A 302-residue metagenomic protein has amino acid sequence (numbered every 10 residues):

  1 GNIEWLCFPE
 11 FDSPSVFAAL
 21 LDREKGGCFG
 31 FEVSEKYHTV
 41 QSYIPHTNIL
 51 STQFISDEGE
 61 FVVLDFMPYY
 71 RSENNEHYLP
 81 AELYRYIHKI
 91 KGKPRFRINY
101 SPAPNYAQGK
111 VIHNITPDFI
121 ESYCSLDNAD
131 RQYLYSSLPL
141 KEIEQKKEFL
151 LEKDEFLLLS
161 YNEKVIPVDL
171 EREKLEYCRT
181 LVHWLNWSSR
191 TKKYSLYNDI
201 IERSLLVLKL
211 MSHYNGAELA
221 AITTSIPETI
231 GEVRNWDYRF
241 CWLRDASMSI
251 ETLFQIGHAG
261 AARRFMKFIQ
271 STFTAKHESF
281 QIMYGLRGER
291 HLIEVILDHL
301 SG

Functional and structural regions predicted by a protein language model:
N2-G302: Acidic, mature catalytic/reactive cores of soluble proteins
